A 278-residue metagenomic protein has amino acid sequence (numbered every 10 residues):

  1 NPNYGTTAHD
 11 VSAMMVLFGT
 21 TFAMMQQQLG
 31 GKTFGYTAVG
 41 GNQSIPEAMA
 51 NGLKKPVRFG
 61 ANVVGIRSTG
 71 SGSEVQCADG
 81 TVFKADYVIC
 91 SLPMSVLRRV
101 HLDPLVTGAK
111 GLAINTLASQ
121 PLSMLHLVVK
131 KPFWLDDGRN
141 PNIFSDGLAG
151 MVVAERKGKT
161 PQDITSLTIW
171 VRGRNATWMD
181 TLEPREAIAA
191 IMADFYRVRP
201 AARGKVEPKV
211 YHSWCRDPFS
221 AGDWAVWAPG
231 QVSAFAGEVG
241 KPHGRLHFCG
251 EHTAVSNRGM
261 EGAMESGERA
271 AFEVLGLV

Functional and structural regions predicted by a protein language model:
N1-N62, G70-G72, S91, V226-W227: Active-site/ligand-binding neighborhood in enzyme catalytic cores
T6, D10, M14, V96 (+1 more regions): Core domains of carbohydrate- and sulfate-ester-processing enzymes
S44-G52, H126, A190-R197: Amphipathic alpha-helical segments that form well-ordered structural scaffolds and often line/cohere around active
G72-E74, S91, P121, D137-V278: Conserved flavin/dinucleotide-binding core of flavoenzymes
A78-Y87: Core beta-strand elements of the Rossmann-like FAD/NAD(P) dinucleotide-binding domain in flavoenzyme oxidoreductases
V88-A109: Flavin (primarily FAD) binding-site architecture
A109-D137: Central beta-strand plus flanking loop segment that forms part of the substrate or channel wall within the catalytic
